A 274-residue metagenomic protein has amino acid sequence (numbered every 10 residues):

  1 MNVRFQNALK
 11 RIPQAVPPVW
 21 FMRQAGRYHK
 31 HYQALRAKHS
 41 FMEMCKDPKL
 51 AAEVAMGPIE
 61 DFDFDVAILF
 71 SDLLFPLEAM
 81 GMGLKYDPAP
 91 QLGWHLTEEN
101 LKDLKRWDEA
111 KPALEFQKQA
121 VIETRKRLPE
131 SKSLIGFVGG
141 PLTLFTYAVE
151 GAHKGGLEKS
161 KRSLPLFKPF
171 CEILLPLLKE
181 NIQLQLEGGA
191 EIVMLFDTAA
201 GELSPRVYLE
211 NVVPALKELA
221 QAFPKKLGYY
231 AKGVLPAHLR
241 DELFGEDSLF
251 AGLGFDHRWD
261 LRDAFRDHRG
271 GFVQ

Functional and structural regions predicted by a protein language model:
M1-Q14, E109-P112, Q183, G188 (+1 more regions): Metal- and O2-centered redox machinery and metal/ROS homeostasis
M1-Y86, R127, V213, K217-E218: N-terminal basic, low-complexity leaders that serve as flexible interaction/assembly modules and, when applicable, as
A37-S40, E99-E109, K161-F167: Short glycine/proline- and acidic residue-enriched helix-loop micro-motifs that form flexible lids or anion-recognition
L73-P76, Q91, L101, P141-T143: A short acidic, glycine/proline-enriched capping/turn motif at secondary-structure boundaries, especially helix N-cap
M82-H95, Y147-E158: Short, flexible, mixed-charge acidic loops at enzyme active sites
A89-R127: A gly/proline- and charged-residue-enriched helix-loop-helix capping module
A113-Q274: Active-site loop segments of alpha/beta catalytic cores
